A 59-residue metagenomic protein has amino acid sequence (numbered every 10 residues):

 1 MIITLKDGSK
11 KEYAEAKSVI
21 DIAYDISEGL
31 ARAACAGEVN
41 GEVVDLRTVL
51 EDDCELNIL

Functional and structural regions predicted by a protein language model:
M1-L59: A glycine- and charged-residue-rich anion-binding loop/surface
